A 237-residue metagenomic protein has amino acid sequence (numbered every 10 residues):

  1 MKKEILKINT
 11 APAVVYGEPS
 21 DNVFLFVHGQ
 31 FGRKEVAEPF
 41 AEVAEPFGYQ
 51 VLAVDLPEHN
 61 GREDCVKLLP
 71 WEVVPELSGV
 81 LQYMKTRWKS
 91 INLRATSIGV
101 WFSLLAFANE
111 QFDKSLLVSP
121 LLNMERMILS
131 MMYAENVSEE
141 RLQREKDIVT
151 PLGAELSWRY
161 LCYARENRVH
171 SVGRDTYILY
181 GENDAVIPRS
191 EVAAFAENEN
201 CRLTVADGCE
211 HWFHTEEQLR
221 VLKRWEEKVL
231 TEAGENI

Functional and structural regions predicted by a protein language model:
M1-E18: N-terminal cap/lid segment of alpha/beta-hydrolase-fold proteins
L6, Q111-V205, C209-I237: The alpha/beta-hydrolase serine catalytic core
D21, G29-G32, E182: Active-site glycine-rich loops that stabilize anionic/oxyanionic intermediates across multiple enzyme folds
Q30-E42, S190: The serine-hydrolase catalytic nucleophile loop
F31, D55-G61, L122, E210-F213: Alpha/beta-hydrolase active-site loop signature
A41-E63: Conserved alpha/beta-hydrolase
H59-K85: Catalytic nucleophile-loop/oxyanion-hole region of alpha/beta-hydrolase and closely related hydrolase-like folds
R94-S103: Gly/Ala-rich beta-loop-alpha elbow adjacent to hydrolase catalytic centers
